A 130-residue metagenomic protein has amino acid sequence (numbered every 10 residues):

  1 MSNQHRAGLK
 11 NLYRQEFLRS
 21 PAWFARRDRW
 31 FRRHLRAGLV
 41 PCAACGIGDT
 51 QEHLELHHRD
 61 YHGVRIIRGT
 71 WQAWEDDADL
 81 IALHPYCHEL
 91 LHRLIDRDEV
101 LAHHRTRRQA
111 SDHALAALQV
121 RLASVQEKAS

Functional and structural regions predicted by a protein language model:
S2-A44, I66, W71-W74: Short, charged surface segments at domain edges that flank catalytic/cofactor-binding sites
L9, A22, P41, C45-I47 (+3 more regions): Membrane-proximal envelope and lipid/glycan-remodeling enzymes
N11, F31-R32, G38, G63 (+2 more regions): Intrinsically disordered, low-complexity segments enriched in polar/charged small residues
R14, L18, F24, H58-R59 (+2 more regions): Compositionally biased, intrinsically disordered low-complexity regions enriched in proline and serine
L35, I47, E89: Residue-level marker of positions within ordered structural domains that often coincide with functionally constrained
A43-A82, I95-A102: Histidine-centered nuclease catalytic patch
A78-D79, E89-L90, L94-S130: A detector for short metal-coordination/catalytic motifs
P85-Y86: Alpha-helical segments that scaffold the active site and NAD(P)H-binding pocket of short-chain dehydrogenase/reductase
